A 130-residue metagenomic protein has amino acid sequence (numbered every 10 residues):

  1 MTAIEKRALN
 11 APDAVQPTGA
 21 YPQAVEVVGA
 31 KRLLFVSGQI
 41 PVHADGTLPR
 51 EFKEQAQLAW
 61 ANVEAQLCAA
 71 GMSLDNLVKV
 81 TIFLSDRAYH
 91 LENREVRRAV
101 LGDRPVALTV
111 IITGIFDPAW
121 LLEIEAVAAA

Functional and structural regions predicted by a protein language model:
T2-A130: Short, polar/acidic, helix-capping and beta-turn segments at strand->helix junctions that line the mouths
